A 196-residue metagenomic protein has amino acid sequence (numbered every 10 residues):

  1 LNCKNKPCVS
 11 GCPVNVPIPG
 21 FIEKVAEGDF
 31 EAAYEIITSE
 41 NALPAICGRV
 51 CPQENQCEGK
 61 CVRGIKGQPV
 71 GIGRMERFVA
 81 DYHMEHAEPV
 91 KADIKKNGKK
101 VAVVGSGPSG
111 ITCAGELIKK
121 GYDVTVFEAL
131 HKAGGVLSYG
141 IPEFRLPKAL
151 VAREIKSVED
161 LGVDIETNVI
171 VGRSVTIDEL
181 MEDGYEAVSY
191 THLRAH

Functional and structural regions predicted by a protein language model:
L1-V16, A45-G64: Local cysteine-cluster metal-coordination motifs and their immediate loop/turn environment, predominantly Fe-S cluster
V16-R49, K66-K95: Ferredoxin-type iron-sulfur electron-transfer modules in oxidoreductases and energy-metabolism complexes
Y34-N41, M75, L137-Y185: N-terminal Rossmann-like dinucleotide/flavin-binding domain of flavoprotein oxidoreductases that bind FAD/FMN
A42, G107-P108, K132: Residue-level detector of alpha-helix initiation sites
A102-D123: N-terminal Rossmann-like FAD-binding beta1-loop-alpha1 element of flavoenzymes
D123-A133: Glycine-rich FAD pyrophosphate-binding loop
E186-Y190: Short hydrophobic core segments
T191-H196: Conserved small/polar residues in nucleotide/adenosyl-binding loops
